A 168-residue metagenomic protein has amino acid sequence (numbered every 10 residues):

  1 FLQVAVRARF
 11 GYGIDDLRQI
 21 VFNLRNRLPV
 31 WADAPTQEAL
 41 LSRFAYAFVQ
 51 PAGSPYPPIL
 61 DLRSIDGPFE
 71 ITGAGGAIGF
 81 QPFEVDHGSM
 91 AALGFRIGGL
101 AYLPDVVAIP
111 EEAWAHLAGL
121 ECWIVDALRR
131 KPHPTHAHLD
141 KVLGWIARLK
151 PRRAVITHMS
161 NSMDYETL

Functional and structural regions predicted by a protein language model:
F1-L103, L168: Binuclear metal-dependent hydrolase catalytic cores
A108-L168: Cap/insert and terminal regions of metallo-dependent hydrolase folds
